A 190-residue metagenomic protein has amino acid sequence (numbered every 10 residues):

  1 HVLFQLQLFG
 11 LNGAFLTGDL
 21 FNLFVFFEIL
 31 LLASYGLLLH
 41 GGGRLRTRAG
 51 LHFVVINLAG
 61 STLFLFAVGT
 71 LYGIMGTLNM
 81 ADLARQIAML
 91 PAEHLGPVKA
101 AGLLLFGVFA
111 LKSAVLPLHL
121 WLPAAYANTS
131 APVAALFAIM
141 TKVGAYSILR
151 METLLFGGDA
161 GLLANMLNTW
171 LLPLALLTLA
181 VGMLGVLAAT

Functional and structural regions predicted by a protein language model:
Q7-L23, A33-T190: Hydrophobic transmembrane alpha-helices and their helix-loop junctions in integral membrane proteins
E28: Short phosphate-coordinating micro-motif centered on Lys-Gly-acidic
